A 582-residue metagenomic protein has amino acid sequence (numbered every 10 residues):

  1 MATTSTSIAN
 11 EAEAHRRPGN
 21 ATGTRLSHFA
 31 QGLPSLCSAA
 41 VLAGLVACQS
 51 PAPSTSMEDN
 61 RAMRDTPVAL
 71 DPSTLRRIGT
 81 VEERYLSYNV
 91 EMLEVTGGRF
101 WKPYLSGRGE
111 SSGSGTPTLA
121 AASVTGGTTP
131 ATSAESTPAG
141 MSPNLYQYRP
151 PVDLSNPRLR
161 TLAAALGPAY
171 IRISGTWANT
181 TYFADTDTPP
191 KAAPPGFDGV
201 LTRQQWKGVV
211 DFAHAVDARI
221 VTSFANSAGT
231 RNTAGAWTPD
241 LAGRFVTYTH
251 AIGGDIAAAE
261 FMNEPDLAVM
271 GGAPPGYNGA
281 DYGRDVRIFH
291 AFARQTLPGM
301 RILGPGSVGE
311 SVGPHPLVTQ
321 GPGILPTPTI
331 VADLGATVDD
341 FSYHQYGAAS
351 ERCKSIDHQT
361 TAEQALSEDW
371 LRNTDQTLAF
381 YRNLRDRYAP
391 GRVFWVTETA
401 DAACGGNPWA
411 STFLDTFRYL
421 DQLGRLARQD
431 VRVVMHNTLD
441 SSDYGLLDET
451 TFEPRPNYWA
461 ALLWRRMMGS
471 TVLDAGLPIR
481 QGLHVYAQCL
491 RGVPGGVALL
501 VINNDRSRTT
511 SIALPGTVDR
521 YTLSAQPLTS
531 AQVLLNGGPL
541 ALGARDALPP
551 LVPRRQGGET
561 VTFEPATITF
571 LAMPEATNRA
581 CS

Functional and structural regions predicted by a protein language model:
M1-A30: N-terminal secretory signal peptides that target proteins for export/translocation
G32-A47: Bacterial N-terminal signal peptides
C48-F261, P265-P316, G321-I324, V331-D340 (+5 more regions): Non-catalytic accessory regions flanking glycosidase/transglycosidase catalytic cores in CAZymes
A273, Y346-D369: Active-site His/acidic residue clusters
Y343: Histidine-centered catalytic micro-motifs
W370-T374: Active-site and adjacent substrate-binding regions of carbohydrate-active enzymes
